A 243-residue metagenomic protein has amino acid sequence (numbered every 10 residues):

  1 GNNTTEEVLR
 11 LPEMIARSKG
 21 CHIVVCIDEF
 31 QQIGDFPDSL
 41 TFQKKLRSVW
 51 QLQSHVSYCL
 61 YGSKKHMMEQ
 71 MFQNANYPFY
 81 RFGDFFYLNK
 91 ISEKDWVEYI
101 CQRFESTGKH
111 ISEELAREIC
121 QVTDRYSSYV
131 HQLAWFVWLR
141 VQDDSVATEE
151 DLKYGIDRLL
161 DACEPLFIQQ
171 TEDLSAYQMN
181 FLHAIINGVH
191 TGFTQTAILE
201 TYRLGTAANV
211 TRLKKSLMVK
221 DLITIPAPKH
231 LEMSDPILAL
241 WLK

Functional and structural regions predicted by a protein language model:
G1-K64, Q73: Conserved Walker B catalytic segment
P12, D28, L88, I119 (+2 more regions): Conserved RecA-like P-loop NTPase ATPase core
R17, D161, P165-K243: C-terminal leucine-rich, beta-strand-based interaction scaffolds used for sensing/assembly
P37, L46, M71-F72, I100 (+3 more regions): Short, flexible helix/strand-to-coil boundary loops that buttress conserved ligand/catalytic motifs in alpha/beta
S57-F104: Alpha-helical sensor/transducer elements of the RecA-like P-loop NTPase core
V97, C101-P165: Amphipathic alpha-helical "lid/sensor" segments that cap RecA-like P-loop NTPase cores
